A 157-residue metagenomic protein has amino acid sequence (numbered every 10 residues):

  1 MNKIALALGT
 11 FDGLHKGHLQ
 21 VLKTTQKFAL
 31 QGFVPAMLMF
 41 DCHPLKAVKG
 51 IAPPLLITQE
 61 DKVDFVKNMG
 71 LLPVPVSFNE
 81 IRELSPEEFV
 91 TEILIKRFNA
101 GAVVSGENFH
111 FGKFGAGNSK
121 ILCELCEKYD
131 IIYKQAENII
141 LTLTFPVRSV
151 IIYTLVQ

Functional and structural regions predicted by a protein language model:
M1-Q157: Nucleotidyltransferase catalytic core that binds NTPs
